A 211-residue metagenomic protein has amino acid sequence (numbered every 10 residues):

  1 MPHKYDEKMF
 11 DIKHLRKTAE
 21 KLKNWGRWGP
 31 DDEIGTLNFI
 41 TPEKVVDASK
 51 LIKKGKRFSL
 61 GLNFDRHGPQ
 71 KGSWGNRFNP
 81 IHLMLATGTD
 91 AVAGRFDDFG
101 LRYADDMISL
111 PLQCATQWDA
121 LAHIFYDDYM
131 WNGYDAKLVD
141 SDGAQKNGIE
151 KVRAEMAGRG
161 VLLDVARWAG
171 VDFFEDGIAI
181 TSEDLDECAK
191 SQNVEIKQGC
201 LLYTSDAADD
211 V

Functional and structural regions predicted by a protein language model:
M1-K17: Basic/polar N-terminal segments that are highly enriched at the extreme N-terminus, encompassing both cleavable
P2, D106-I108, L112-L201: Glycine-enriched loop-and-adjacent helix/strand subsegments that border the catalytic/binding cleft of enzyme cores
K23-F125, M130, Y134: N-terminal low-complexity or amphipathic/hydrophobic leaders
N63, V165-A166, S205: Active-site-proximal beta-strand/loop segments in catalytic clefts of secreted hydrolases
Y203, A207-V211: Single conserved hydrophobic/aromatic residue that forms the stacking wall/gate of nucleotide- or nucleobase-binding
